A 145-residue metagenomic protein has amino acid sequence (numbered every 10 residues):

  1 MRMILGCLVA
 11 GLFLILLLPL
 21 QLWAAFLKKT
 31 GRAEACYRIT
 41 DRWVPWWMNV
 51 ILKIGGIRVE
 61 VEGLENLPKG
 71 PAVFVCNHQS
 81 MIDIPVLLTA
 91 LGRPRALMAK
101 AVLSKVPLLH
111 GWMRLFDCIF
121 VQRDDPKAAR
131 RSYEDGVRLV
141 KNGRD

Functional and structural regions predicted by a protein language model:
M1-E60, G111-L115: A transmembrane-helix-recognition feature enriched in membrane-embedded lipid enzymes and envelope glyco-/phospholipid
I54-D145: Soluble catalytic domains of membrane acyltransferases
